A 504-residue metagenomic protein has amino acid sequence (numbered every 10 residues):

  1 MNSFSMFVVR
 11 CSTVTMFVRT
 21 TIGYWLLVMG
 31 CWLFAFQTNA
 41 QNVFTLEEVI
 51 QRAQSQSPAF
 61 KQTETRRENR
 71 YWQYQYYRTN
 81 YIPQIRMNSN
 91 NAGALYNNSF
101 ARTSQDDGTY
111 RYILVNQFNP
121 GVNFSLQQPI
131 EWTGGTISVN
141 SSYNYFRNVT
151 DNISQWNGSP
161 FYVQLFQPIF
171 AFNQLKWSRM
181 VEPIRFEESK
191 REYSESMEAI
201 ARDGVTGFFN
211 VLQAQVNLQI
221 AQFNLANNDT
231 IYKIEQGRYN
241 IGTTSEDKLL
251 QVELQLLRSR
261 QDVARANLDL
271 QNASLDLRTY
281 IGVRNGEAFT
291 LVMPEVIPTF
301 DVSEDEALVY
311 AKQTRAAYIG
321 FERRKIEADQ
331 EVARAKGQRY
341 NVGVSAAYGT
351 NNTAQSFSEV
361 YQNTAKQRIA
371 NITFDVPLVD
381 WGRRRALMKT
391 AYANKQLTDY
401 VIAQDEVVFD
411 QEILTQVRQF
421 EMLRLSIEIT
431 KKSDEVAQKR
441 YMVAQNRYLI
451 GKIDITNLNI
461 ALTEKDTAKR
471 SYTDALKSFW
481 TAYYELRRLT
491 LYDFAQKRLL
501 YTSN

Functional and structural regions predicted by a protein language model:
M6-C11, I22-F34: Arg/Gly-rich low-complexity intrinsically disordered repeat tracts
F34-A40: Sec/Tat signal peptide C-region and signal peptidase I cleavage site
N39, R86, G93-L95, R102-S104 (+2 more regions): Acidic, low-complexity, intrinsically disordered peripheral segments
N42-V49: Regulatory alphaC helix of protein kinase catalytic domains
A53-F170, V283, L308-R383, Q411 (+1 more regions): A small-residue-enriched
Q62-Y77, S196, I200-A221, G237 (+5 more regions): Amphipathic alpha-helical coiled-coil segments
A171-S178: Short, polar/flexible loop-turn hinges at active-site or ligand-entry regions and domain interfaces
R179-Y310, Q419, L423, E464-K465 (+1 more regions): Periplasmic alpha-helical coiled-coil/stalk elements that build and connect Gram-negative outer-membrane
